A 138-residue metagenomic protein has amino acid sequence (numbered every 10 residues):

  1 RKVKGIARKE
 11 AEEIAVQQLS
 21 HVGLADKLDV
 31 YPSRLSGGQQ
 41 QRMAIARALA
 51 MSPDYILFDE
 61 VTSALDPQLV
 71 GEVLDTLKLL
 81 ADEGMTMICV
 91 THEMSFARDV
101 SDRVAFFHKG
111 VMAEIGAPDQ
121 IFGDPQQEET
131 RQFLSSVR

Functional and structural regions predicted by a protein language model:
Y31-L35, Q39: Conserved ABC ATPase signature
I45: Hydrophobic anchor residue at the start of the ABC signature
A50-D54: A short, proline-enriched helix->beta-strand linker immediately N-terminal to the Walker B motif in ABC-type P-loop
I56-D59: Catalytic Walker B motif of ABC-type/P-loop ATPase nucleotide-binding domains
T91-H92: H-loop/switch region of ABC-family ATPase nucleotide-binding domains
A97-D99: A short, surface-exposed alpha-helical micro-motif characterized by mixed small hydrophobic and charged/polar residues
